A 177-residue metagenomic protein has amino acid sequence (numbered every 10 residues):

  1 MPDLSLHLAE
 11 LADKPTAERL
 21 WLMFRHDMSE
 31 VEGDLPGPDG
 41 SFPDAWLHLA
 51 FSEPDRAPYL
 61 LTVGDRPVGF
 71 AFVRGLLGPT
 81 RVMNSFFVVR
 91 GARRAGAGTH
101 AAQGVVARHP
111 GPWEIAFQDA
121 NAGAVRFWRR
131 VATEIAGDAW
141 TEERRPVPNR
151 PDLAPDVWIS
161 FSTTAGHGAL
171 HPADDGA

Functional and structural regions predicted by a protein language model:
L4-R19: A short beta-loop-alpha structural element at the N-terminal edge of CoA-dependent acyl/N-acetyltransferase catalytic
L6, A136-R145: Short secondary-structure junctions
L11, R25-L47: Conserved GNAT-fold acetyl-CoA-binding loop/helix
L47-L60: A short helix-loop-beta-strand connector motif used in the catalytic cores of GNAT acetyltransferases and, in some
P58-L60, R66-G75, V82, F87: Conserved beta-strand in the GNAT
V88, R94-A107: Conserved acetyl-CoA-binding loop-helix of GNAT-fold acetyltransferases
E114-R129, T133, E143-V147, P151-D152: Conserved beta-strand-loop-alpha-helix junction that forms the acyl-donor binding cleft
E143-A177: Acyl-donor (CoA/ACP) binding surface of acyl/acetyltransferases
